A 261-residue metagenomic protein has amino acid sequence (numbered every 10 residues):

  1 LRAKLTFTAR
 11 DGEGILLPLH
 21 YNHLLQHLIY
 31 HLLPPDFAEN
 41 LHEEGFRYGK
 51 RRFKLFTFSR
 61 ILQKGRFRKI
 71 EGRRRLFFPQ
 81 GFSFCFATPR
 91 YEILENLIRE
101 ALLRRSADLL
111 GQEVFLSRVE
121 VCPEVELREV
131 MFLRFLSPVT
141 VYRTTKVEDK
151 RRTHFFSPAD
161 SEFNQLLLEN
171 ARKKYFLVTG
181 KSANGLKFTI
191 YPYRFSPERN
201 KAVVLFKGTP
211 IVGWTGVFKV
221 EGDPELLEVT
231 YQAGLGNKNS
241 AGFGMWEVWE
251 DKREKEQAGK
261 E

Functional and structural regions predicted by a protein language model:
L1-E261: RNA-interacting cores
